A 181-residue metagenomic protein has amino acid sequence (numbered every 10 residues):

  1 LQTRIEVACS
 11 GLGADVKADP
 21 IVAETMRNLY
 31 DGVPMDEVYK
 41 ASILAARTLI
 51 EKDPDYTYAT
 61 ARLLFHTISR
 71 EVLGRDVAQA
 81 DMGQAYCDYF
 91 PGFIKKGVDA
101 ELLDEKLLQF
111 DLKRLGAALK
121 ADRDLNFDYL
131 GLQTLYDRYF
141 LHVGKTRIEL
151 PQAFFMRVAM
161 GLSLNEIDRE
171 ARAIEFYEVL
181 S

Functional and structural regions predicted by a protein language model:
L1-S181: Extended catalytic cores of very large enzyme megasubunits
